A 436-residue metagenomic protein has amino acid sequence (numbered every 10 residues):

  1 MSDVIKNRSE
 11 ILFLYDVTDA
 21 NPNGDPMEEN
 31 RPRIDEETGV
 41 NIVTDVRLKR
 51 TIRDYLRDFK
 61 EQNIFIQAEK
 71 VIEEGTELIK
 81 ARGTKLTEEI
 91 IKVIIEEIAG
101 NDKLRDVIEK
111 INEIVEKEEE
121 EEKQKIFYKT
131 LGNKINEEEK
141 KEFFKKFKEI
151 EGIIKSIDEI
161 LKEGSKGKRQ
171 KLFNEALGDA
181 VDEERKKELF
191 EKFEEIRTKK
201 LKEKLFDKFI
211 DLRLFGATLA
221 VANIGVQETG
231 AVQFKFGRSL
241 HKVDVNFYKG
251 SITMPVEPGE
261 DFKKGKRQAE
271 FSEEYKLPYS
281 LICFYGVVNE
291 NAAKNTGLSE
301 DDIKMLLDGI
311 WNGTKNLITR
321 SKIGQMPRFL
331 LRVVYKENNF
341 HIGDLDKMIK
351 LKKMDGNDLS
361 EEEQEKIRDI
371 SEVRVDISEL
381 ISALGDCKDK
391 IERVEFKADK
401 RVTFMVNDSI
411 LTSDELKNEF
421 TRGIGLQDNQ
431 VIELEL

Functional and structural regions predicted by a protein language model:
M1-L436: RNA-binding basic/glycine-rich loop and surface signature characteristic of RAMP-family CRISPR effectors
